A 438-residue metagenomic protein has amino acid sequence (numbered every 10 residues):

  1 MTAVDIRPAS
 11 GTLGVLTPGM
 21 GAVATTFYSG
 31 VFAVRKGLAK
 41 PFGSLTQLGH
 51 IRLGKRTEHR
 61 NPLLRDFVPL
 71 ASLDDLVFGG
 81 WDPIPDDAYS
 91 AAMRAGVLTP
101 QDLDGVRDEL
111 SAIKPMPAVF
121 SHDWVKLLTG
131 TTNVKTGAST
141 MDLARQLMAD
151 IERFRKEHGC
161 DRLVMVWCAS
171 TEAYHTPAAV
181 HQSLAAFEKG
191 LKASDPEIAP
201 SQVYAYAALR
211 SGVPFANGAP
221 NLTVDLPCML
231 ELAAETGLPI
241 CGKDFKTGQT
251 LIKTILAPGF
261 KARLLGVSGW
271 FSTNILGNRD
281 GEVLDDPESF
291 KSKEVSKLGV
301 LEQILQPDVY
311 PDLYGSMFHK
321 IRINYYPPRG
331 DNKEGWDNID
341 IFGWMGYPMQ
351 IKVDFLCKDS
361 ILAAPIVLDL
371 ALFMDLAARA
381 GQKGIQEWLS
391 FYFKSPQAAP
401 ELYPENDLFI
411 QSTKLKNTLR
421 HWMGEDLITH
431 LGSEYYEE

Functional and structural regions predicted by a protein language model:
M1-A219, V224-E235, Q249-A257, Q350 (+1 more regions): Metallocofactor- and cofactor-centric catalytic cores in central/energy metabolism, strongly enriched
G212-V213, L238, L264-L265: Short glycine/serine/threonine/alanine-rich loop segments
A219, D244, F271, G343 (+1 more regions): Active-site proximal loops enriched in glycine and acidic residues that flank catalytic Cys/His/Asp and coordinate
N221-T236, I275-D286, Q303-D312, G330-G343 (+2 more regions): Short flexible/disordered coil segments
C241-K243, T247-D312: Conserved anion/nucleotide-ligand pocket segment
S296-E387: Glycine-rich, aromatic-lined ligand/substrate-binding cores of catalytic and carbohydrate-binding domains
